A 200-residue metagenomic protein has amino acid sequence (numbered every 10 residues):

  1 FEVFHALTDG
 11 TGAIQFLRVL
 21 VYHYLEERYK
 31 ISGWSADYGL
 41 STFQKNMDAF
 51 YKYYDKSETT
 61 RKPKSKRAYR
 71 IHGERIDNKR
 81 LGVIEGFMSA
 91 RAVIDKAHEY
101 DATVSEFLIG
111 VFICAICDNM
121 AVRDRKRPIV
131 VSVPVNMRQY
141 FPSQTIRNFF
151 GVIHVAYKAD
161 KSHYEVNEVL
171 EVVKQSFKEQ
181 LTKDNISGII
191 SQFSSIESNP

Functional and structural regions predicted by a protein language model:
F1-A6, A156: Short acidic, glycine/Ser/Thr-rich loop/turn "cap" segments at secondary-structure junctions
E2, G12-L20, V104-I116, V173: Structural preference for long, well-ordered alpha-helical segments in enzyme cores
E2, Y22-E27, D95, H163 (+2 more regions): Domain-scale detector for complete catalytic domains at protein termini or as standalone homologs
A6, H23, F107, A115-N119 (+2 more regions): Short alpha-helical functional segments enriched in proximate histidine and acidic residues
L7, T11-D95: Non-catalytic, low-complexity flexible loops and terminal extensions
I71-R138: Gly/Ser/Thr-rich phosphate-binding loops and adjoining beta-strand/alpha-helix segments that form adenosine-phosphate
E85, D118-P200: Acyl-thioester-dependent acyl-group transfer interface
